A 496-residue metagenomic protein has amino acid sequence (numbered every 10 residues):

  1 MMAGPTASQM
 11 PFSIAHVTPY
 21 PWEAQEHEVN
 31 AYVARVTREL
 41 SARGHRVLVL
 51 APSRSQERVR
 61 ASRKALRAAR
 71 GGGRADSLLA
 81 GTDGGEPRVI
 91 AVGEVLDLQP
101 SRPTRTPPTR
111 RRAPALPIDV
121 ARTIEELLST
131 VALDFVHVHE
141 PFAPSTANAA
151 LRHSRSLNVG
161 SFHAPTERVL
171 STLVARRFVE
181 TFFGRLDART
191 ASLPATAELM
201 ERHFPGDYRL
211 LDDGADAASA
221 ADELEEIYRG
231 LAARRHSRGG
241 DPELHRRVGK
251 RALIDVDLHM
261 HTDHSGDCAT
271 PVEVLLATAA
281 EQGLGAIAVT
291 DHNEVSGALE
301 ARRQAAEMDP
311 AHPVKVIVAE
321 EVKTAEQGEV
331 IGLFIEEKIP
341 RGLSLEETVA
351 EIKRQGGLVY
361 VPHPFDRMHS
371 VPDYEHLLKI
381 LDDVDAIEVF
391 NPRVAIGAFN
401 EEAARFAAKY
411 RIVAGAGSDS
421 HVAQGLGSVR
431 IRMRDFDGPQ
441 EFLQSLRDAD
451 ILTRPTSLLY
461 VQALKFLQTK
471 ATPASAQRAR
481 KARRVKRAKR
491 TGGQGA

Functional and structural regions predicted by a protein language model:
A3, A7-P11, R38-F135: A conserved catalytic-core segment of Leloir-type glycosyltransferases
S8-E26: Nucleotide-activated donor-dependent transferases that construct or modify glycoconjugates
E28-L40, L224: Short amphipathic alpha-helix
P117, V138-A143: Short His-centered aromatic/hydrophobic patch
T166, T172-R189: Membrane-proximal helix-turn-helix segments that form the acceptor-binding/catalytic region of lipid-linked
V169, L186-L210, A215, A220 (+1 more regions): A short, active-site helix/loop in glycosyltransferases that binds the activated sugar's phosphate group
A191, H236-G266, V272-T278, S296-I339 (+2 more regions): Charged catalytic cores and adjacent phosphate/nucleic-acid-binding surfaces used for phosphate/nucleic-acid chemistry
D216-G239: C-terminal alpha-helical cap of glycosyltransferases
